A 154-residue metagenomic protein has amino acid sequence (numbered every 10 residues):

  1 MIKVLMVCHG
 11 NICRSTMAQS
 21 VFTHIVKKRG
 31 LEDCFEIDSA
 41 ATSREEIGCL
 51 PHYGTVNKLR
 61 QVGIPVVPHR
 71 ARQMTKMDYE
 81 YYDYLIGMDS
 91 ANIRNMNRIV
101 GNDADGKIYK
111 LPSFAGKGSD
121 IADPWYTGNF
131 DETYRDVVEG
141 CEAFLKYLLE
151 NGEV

Functional and structural regions predicted by a protein language model:
M1-Y81, K146-V154: Conserved active-site segments centered on acidic
S15, M88-D89: Replace "coordinates the UDP/GDP/TDP-sugar" with "coordinates nucleotide-activated sugar donors
Y84, S90-V154: Phosphate-binding/catalytic loops
